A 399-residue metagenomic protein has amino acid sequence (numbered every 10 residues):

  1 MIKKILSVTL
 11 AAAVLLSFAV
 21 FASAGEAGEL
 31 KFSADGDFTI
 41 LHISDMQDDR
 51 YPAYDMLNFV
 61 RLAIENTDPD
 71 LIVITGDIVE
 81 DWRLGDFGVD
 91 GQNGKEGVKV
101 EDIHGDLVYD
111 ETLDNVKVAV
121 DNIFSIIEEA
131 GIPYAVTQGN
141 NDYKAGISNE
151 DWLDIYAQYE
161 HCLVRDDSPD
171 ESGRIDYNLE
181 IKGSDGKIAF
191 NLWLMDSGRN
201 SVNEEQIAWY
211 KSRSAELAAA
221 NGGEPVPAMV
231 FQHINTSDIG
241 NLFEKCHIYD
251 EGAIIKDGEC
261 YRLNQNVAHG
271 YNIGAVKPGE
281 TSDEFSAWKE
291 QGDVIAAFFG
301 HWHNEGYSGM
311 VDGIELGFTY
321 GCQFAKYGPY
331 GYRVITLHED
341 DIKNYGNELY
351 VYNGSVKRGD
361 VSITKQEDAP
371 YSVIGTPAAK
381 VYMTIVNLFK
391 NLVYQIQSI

Functional and structural regions predicted by a protein language model:
L16-A27, I396-I399: Sec-dependent signal peptide cleavage junction
A24-D114, D121-N122: N-terminal active-site segment of His-dependent metallophosphoesterases
G28-I40, R174-L194, G309-L316: Beta-strand-turn-beta hairpins that frame and shape the catalytic cleft of phosphate-ester-processing enzymes
D49-Y51, E80-R83, V136-I147, N200-S201 (+4 more regions): Active-site environment of divalent metal-dependent phosphoester hydrolases
G91, G97-K99, I103-D106, G223-G292: Active-site-proximal segments of metal-dependent phosphoesterases and phosphodiesterases across multiple
G94-E224, E251, T336-H338: Extended active-site neighborhood of metal-dependent phosphoesterases/phosphodiesterases
L217-A218, E224, M310, Y320-K326 (+1 more regions): A short C-terminal boundary segment appended to hydrolase-like catalytic domains
Y261-H338: Conserved beta-sheet core of the metallophosphoesterase superfamily
